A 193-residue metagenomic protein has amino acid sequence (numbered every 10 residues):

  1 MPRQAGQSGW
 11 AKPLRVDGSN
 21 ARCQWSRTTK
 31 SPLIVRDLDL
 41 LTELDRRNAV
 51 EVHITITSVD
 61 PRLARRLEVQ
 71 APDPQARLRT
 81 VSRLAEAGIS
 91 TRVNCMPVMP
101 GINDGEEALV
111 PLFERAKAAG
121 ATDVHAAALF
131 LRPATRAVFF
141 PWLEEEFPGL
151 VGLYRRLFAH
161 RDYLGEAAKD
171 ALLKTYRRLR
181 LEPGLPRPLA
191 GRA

Functional and structural regions predicted by a protein language model:
M1-L157, R161-L164: Conserved AdoMet/S-adenosylmethionine-binding subsite of the radical SAM
E145-R155, A159-A193: C-terminal accessory extensions appended to soluble enzyme cores
